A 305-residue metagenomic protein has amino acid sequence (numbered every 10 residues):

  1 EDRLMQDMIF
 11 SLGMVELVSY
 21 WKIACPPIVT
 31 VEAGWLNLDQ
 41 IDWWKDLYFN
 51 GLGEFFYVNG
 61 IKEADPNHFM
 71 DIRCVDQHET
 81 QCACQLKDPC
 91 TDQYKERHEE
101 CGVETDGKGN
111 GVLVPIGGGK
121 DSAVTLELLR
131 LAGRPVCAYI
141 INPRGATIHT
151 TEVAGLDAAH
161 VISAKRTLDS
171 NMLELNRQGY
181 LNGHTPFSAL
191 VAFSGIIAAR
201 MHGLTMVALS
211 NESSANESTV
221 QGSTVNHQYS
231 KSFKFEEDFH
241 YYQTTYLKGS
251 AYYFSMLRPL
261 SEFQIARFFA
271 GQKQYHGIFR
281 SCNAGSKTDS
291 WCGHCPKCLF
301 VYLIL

Functional and structural regions predicted by a protein language model:
E1-C84, Y94, G102-G111, A123 (+3 more regions): RNA-binding accessory domains that recognize and position tRNA/RNA substrates
V124, L128, L190, S194 (+1 more regions): Short amphipathic alpha-helical face segments that pack within enzyme cores and frequently flank/anchor catalytic
N142-S281, K287: ATP-dependent adenylate-handling ligase core
Q274-L305: Mid-to-C-terminal catalytic subdomains of enzymes that bind/position adenosyl phosphate moieties or nucleic-acid
